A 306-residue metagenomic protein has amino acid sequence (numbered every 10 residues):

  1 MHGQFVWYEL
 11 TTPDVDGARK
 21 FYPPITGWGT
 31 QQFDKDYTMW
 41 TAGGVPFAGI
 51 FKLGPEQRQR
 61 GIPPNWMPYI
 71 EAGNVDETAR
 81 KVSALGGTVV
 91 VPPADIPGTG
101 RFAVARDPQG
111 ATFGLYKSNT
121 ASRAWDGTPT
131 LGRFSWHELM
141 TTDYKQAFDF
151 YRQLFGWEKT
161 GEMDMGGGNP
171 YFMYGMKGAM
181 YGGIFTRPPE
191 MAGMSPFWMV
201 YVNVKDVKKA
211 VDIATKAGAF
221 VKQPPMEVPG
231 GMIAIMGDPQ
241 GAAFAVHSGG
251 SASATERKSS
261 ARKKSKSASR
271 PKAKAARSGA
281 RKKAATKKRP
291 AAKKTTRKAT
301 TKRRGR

Functional and structural regions predicted by a protein language model:
M1, L10-V15, G175-Y181, P188-K258 (+1 more regions): C-terminal functional regions that serve as terminal interaction/effector modules
H2-P46, A84, P92-G100, L139-A179 (+2 more regions): Core segments of cupin and vicinal oxygen chelate
F5-Y8, P63-I70, F113-Y116, F134-W136 (+2 more regions): Short, structured motif recognition centered on aromatic/hydrophobic residues
D14-D16, T41-P46, P68-Q109, D143-K145 (+1 more regions): Vicinal oxygen chelate
T26-P63, P108-T120, E158-S195, P239 (+1 more regions): Conserved short beta-strand elements that form part of the metal-binding/catalytic scaffold of enzyme active sites
P97-G98, S118-A121, P229, G250-A252: A short acidic/small-residue loop/turn micro-motif
R106-Q153, G161-M163: Surface-exposed beta-loop interaction hotspot
S253-R306: Arg/Lys-rich, intrinsically disordered low-complexity tails that mediate electrostatic binding and condensation
